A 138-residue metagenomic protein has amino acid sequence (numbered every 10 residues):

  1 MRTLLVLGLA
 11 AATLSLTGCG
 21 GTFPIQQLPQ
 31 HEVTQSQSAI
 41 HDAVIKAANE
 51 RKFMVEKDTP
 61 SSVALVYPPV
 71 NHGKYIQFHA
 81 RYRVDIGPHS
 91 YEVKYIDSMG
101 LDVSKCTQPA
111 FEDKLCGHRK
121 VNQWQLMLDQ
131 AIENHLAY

Functional and structural regions predicted by a protein language model:
M1-L4: Positively charged n-region of N-terminal signal peptides that target proteins for export
S15-G18: C-terminal motif of bacterial Sec signal peptides marking the signal peptidase cleavage site
G20-Y138: Ser/Thr-rich, low-complexity intrinsically disordered terminal regions
